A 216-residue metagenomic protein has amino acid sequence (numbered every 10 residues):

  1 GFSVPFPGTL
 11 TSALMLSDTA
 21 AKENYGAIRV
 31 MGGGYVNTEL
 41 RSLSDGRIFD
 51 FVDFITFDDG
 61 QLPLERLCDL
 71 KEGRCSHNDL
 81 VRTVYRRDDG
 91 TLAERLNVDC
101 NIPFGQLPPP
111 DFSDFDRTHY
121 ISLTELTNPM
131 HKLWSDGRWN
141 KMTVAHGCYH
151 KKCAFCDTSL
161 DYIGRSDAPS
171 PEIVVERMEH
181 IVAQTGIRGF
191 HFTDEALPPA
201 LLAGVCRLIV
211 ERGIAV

Functional and structural regions predicted by a protein language model:
G1-P103: Glycine-rich beta-alpha loop elements in corrinoid/cobalamin-binding modules across cobalamin-dependent enzymes
S17-T19, G46-I48, E72-G73, P110 (+2 more regions): General N-terminal targeting signals
R66-L67, P110, R177: Generic alpha-helical secondary-structure signal
V81-R82, N101-F104, P109, A145-H146 (+1 more regions): Generic secondary-structure boundary/loop-capping signal
R86-P129: A broadly conserved sequence feature marking short terminus-proximal activation segments in nucleic acid-centric
S113-V216: Radical SAM [4Fe-4S] cluster-binding motif and immediate context
